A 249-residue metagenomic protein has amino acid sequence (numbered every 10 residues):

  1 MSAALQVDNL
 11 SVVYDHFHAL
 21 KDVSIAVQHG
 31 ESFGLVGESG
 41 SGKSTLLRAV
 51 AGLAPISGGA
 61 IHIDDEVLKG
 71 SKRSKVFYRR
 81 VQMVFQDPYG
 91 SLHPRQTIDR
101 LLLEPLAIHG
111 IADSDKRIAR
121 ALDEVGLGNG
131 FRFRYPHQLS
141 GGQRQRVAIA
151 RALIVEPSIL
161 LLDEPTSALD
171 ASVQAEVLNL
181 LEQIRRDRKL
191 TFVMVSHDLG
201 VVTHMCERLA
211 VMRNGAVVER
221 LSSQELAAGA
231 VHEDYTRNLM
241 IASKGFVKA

Functional and structural regions predicted by a protein language model:
A51: Helix-to-loop junction immediately C-terminal to a conserved catalytic motif
V67-Q82, Q96, R100, I108 (+1 more regions): ABC ATPase NBD coupling module
D115-G130, I241: Conserved ABC ATPase "signature" region
Y135-L139, Q143: Conserved ABC ATPase signature
A228-A249: C-terminal boundary and immediately downstream tail of ABC-type ATPase nucleotide-binding domains
